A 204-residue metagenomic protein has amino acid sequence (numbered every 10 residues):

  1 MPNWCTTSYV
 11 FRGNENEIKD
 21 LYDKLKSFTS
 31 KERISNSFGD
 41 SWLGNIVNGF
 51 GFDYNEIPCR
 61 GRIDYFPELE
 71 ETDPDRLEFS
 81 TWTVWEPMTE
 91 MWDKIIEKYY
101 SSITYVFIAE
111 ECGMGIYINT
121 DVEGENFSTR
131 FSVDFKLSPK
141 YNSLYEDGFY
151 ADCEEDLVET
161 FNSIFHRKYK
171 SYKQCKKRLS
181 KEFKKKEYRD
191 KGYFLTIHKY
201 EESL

Functional and structural regions predicted by a protein language model:
M1-L204: Intrinsic low-complexity, intrinsically disordered or marginally ordered coil/linker segments
